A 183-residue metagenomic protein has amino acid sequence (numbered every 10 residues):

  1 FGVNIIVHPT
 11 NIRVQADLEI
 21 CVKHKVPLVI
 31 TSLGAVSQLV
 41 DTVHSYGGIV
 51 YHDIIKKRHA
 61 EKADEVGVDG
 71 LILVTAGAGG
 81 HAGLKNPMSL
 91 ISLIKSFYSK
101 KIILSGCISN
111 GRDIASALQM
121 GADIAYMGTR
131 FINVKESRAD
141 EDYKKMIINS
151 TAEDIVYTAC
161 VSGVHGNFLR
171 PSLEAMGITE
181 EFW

Functional and structural regions predicted by a protein language model:
F1-K101: Active-site entrance/lid segments in N-terminal catalytic domains of soluble metabolic enzymes
D53, G106-C107: Conserved acidic functional residues
P87-I103, S109-W183: Conserved active-site-proximal phosphate/metal-binding subdomains
